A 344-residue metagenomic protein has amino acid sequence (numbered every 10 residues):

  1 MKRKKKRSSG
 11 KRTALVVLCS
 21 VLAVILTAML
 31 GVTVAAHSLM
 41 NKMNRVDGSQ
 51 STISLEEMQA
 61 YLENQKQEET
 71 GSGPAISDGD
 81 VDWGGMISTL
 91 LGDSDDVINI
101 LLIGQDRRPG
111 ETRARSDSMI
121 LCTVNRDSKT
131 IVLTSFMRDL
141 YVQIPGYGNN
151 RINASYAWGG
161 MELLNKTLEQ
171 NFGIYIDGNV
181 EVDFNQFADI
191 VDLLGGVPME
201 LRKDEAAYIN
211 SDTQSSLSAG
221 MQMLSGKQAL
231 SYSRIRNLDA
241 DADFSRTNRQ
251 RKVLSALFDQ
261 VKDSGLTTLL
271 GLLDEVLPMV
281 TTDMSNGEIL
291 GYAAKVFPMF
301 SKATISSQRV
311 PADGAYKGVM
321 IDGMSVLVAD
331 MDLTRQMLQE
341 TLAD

Functional and structural regions predicted by a protein language model:
K2-S20, A28-D344: Non-catalytic, solvent-exposed segments at the cell envelope interface
